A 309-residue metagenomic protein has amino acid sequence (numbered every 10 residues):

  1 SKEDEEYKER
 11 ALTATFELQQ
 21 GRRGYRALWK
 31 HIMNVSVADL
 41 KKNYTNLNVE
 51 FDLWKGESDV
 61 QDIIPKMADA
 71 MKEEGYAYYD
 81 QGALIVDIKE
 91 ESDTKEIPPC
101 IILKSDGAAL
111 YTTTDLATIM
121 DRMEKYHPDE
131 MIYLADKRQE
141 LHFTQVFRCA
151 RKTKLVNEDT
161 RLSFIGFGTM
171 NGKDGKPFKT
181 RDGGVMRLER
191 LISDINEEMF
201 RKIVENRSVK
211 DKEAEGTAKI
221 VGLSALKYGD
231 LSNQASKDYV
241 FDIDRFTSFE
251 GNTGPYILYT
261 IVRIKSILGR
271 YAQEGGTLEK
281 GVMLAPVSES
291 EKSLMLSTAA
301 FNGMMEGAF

Functional and structural regions predicted by a protein language model:
S1-F309: Non-catalytic interaction-recognition regions
